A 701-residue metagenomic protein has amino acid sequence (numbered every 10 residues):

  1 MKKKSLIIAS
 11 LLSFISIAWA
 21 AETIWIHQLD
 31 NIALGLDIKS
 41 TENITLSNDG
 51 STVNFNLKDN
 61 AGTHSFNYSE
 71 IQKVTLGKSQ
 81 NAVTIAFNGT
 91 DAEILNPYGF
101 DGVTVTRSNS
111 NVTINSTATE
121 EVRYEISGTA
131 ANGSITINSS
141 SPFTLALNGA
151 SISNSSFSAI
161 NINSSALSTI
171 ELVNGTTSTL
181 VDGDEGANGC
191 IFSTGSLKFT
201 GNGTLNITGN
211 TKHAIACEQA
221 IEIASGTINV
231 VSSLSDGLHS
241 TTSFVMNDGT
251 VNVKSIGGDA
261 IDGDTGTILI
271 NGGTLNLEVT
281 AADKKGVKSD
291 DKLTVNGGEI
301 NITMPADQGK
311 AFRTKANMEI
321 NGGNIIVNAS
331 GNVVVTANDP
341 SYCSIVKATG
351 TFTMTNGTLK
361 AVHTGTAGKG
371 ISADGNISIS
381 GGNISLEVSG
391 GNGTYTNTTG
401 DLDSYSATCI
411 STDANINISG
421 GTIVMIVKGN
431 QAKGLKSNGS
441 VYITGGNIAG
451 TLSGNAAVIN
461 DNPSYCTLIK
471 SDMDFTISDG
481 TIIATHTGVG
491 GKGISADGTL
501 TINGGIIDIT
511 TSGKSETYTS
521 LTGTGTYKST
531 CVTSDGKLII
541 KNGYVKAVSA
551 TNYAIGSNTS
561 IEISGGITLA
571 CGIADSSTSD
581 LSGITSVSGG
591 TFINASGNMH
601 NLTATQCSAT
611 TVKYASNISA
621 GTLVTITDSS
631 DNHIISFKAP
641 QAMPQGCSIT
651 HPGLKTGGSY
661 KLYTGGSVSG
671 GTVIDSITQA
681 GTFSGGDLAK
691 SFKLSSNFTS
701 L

Functional and structural regions predicted by a protein language model:
M1-K2: N-terminal secretory signal peptides that target proteins for export/translocation
S5-F14: Sec-dependent N-terminal signal peptides
I15-A21: Sec/Tat signal peptide C-region and signal peptidase I cleavage site
A21-I24, S51, N81-V83, T622: Short structural boundary motif marking the start of a folded domain
E22-D37, T41: Short N-terminal segments immediately surrounding and downstream of signal-peptide cleavage
I24-Q28, L46-N48, T52-F66, L76: Surface-exposed, interaction-prone regions used to assemble/regulate multi-protein complexes
D37-L46, N67-G77: Structured surface patches comprising rigid loops and adjacent beta-strands/short helices at the edges of well-ordered
G77-L701: A composition-driven surface/loop motif
